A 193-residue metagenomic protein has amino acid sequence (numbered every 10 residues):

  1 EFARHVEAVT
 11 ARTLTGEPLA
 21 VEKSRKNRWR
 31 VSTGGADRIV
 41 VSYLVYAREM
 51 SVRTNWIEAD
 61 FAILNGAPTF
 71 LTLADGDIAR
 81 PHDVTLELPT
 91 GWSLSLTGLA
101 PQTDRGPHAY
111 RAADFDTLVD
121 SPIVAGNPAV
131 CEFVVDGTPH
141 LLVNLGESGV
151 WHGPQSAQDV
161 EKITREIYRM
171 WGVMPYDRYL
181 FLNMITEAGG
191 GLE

Functional and structural regions predicted by a protein language model:
F2-D177, G189: Non-catalytic architectural context of zinc metalloproteases
R178-T186: Acidic/histidine-enriched alpha-helical segments
E187-E193: Catalytic zinc-binding patch centered on the HExxH motif and its immediate surroundings that defines zinc-dependent
